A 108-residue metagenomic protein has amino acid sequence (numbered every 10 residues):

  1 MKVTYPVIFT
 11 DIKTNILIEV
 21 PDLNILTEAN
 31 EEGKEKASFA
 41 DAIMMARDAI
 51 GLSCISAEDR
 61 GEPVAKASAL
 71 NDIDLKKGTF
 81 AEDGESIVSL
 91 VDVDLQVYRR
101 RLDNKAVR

Functional and structural regions predicted by a protein language model:
M1-T4, R47-R108: Short, charged, surface-exposed hinge/linker loops at domain edges that act as mobile lids or interdomain connectors
F9-E28: Short aromatic-glycine-(Arg/Gly/Cys) micro-motifs in beta-strand/loop hairpins
I12, L23, E32, D94-Y98: Generic structural motif
I16, T27-N30, N71, Y98-R100: A broad, structure-centric signal for solvent-exposed, well-ordered loop/edge residues that line or flank functional
N24-D41: A short, exposed loop/beta-hairpin motif centered on an aromatic-Gly-Thr core
A40-D48: Short, well-ordered alpha-helical segments
